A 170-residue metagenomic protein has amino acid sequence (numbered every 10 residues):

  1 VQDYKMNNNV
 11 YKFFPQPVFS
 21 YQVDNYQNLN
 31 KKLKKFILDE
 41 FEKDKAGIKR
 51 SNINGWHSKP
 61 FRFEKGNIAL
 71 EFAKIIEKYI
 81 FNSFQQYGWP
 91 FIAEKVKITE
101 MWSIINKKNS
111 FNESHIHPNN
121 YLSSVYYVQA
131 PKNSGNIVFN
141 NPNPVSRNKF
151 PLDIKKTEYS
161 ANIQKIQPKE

Functional and structural regions predicted by a protein language model:
V1, F14-Q16, K59, N143 (+2 more regions): Intrinsic-disorder/low-complexity coil detector
D3-I92: Non-heme Fe(II)/2-oxoglutarate
P15, I53, S58, K95 (+3 more regions): Generic secondary-structure boundary/loop-capping signal
V18, E100, N136: A residue-level signal for beta-strand positions that form part of recognition/binding surfaces within mature
N28, K32, E100, I163-K165: Solvent-exposed, well-ordered amphipathic alpha-helical segments that flank/support binding or catalytic loops
K34-I53, K97-L122: Short, charged N-terminal helix-start/capping segments
N67-T99, K107-Y121, V128-N133: Active-site region of the double-stranded beta-helix
S103-E170: Catalytic core of non-heme Fe(II) oxygenases with the double-stranded beta-helix
